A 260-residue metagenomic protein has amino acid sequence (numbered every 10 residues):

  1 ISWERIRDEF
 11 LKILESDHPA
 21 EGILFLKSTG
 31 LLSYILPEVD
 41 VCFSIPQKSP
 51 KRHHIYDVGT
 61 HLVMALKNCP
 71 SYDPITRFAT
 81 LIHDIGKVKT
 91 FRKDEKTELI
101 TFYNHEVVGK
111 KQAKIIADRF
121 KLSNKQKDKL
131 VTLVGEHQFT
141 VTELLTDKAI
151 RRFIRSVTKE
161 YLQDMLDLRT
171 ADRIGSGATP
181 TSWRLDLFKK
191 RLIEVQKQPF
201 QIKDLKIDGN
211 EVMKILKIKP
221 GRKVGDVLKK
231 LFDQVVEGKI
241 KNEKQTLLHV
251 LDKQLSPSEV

Functional and structural regions predicted by a protein language model:
I1-R77, L81, I85-N104, V108-L122 (+5 more regions): Glycine- and charge-enriched loop/helix tracts that form the active or gating conduit in phosphate/cation-handling
L11-K12, T101-N104, F139-T140, I154-R155 (+2 more regions): A short, ordered amphipathic alpha-helix with a cationic face
G22-L26, A65, G109, V134 (+3 more regions): A residue-level signal for conserved active-site and pocket-lining positions in enzyme catalytic cores
I35-E38, A149, Q198, K203: Glycine-rich, flexible loop/turn motifs
Q47-I55, L66-K67, L122-A178, K203: Histidine/acidic-rich helix-loop-helix segments that form or flank divalent-metal centers in metalloenzyme catalytic
T60, V108, K125, K148 (+5 more regions): Charged, alpha-helix-enriched surfaces in structured cytosolic catalytic cores of large nucleotide-utilizing machines
D73, F78-V88, D147-Q196: Alpha-helical scaffolding flanking metal-ion-dependent phosphate/phosphodiester catalytic sites
I115, R173-V260: Charged substrate- and nucleic-acid-binding regions of tRNA-handling and nucleotidyl-transfer enzymes, centered on
